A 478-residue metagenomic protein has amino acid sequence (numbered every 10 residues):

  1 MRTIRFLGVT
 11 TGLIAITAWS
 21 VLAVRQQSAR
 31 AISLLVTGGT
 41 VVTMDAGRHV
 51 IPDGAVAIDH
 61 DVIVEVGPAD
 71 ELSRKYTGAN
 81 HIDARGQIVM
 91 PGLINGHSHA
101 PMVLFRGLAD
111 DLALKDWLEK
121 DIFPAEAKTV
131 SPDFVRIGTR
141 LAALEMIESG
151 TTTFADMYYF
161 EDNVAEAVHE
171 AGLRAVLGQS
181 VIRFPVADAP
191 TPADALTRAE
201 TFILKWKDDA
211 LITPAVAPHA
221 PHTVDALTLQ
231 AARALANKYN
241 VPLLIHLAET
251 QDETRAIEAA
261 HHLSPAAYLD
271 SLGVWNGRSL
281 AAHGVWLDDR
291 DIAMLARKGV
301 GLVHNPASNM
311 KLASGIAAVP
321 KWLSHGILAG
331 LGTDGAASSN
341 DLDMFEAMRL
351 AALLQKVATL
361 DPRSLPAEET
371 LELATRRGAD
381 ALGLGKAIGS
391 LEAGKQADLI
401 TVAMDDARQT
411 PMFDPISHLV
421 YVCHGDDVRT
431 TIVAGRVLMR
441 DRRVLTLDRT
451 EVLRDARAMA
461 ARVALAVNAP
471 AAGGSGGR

Functional and structural regions predicted by a protein language model:
R2-G54, I58-V64, A69, R74-K75 (+1 more regions): Active-site microenvironment of metallo-dependent hydrolases
V24, N163-V285, R290: Metal-coordinating catalytic core of metallo-dependent amide/deamination hydrolases
I32-G38, S73-K115, R140-E148: Replace "His-x-His-based motif
G39, V56, D61, G86 (+16 more regions): Divalent metal-coordination and catalytic microenvironments
L104-R136, L144, R174-A193, Q251-R278 (+3 more regions): Active-site gating loops and adjacent loop-to-helix segments of metal-dependent hydrolytic enzymes
R106-G172, A195-D208, R457-L465: Alpha-helical scaffold segments that flank or form the walls of functional sites
S271-R278, P320-A407, V420-H424: His/Asp/Glu-enriched, well-ordered alpha-helical/loop segment that forms or immediately abuts the divalent-metal
L287, D291-V300, N305-K311, V319: Long hydrophobic segments that form regular secondary structure
